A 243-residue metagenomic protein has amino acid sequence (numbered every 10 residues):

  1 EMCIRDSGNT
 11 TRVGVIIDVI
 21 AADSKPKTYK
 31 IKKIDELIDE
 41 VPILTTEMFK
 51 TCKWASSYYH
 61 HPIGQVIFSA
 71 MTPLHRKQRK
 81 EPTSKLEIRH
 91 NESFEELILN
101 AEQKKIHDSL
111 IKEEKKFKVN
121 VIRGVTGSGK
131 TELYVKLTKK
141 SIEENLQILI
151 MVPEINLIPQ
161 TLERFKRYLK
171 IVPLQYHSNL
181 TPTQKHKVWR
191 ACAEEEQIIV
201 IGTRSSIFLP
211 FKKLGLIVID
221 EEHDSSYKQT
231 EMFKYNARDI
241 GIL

Functional and structural regions predicted by a protein language model:
E1-L243: Accessory, non-ATPase domains that flank or precede helicase/AAA+ motor cores in DNA-metabolism machines
